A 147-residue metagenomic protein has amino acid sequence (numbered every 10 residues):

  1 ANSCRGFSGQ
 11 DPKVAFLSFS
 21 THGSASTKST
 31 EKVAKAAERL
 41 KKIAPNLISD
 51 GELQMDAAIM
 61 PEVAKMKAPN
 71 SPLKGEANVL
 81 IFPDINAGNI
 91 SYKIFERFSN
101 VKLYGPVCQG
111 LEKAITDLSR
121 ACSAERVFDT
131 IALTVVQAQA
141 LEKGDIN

Functional and structural regions predicted by a protein language model:
A1-V14, H22-G23, E38-L40, I94-S123 (+1 more regions): ATP-dependent carboxylate/acyl-activation modules
L17-S18, F82-D84, S119: Short beta-strand segments
F19-V79: Active-site rim loops that border cofactor/substrate pockets in soluble metabolic enzymes
S26-V33, N70, K74, A87 (+2 more regions): Generic structural signal for well-ordered, non-membrane alpha-helical segments in soluble metabolic enzymes
A58-I59, G88-K93, A124-R126: Short active-site-adjacent structural elements
K74, N78-L80, D84-S99, L103 (+1 more regions): A C-terminal functional module that forms or caps the active site or interfaces directly with catalytic machinery
